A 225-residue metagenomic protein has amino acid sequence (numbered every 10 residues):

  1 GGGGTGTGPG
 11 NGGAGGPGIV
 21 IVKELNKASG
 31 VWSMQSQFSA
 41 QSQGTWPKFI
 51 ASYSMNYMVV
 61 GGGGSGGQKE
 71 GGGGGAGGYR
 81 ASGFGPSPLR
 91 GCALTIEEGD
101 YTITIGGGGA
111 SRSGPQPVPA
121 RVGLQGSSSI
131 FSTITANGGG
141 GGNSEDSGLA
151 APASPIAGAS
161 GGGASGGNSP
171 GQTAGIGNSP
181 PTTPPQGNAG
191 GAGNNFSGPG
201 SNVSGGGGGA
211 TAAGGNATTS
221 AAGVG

Functional and structural regions predicted by a protein language model:
G1-G225: Glycine-biased low-complexity/repetitive sequence motifs
